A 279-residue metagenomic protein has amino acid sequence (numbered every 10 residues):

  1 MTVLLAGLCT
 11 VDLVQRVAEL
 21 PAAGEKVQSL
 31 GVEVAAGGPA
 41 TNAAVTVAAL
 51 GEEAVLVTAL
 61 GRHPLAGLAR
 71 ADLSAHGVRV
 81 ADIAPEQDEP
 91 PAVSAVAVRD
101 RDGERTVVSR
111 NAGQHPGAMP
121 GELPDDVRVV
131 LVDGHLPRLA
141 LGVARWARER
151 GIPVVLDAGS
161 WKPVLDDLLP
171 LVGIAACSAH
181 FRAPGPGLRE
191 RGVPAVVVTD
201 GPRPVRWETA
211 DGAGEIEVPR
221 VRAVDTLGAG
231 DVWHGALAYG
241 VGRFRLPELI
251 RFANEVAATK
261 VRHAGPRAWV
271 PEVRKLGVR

Functional and structural regions predicted by a protein language model:
M1-C9, R70-P85, A97-G214: Ribokinase/PfkB-type carbohydrate-kinase core domain
M1-V57, G67: Glycine-rich phosphate/adenosyl-contacting loop at the front of the ribokinase-like
P21-G31, G77-R79, A213-R222: Glycine/charged-rich beta-loop-alpha catalytic/anionic-binding loops adjacent to active sites
G31-E33, V57-R62, R79-P91, V196-D200 (+1 more regions): Beta-strand->loop->alpha-helix junctions that form or flank phosphate-binding loops in nucleotide-handling enzymes
A48-A49, R148, G242: Gly/Ala-rich phosphate-binding loop of Rossmann-like dinucleotide-binding domains, activating on the conserved
L50, H76, E89-V93: Short, basic and Ser/Thr-rich N-terminal targeting/leader segments
P186-R279: Conserved phosphate-binding/catalytic region of the ribokinase-like
